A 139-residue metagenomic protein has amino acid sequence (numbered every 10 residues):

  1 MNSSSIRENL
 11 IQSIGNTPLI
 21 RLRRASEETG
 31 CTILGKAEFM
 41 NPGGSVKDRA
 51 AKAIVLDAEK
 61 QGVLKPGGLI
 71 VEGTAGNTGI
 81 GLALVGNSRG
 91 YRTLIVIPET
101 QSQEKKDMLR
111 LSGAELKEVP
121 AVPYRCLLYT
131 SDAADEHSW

Functional and structural regions predicted by a protein language model:
M1-S131: PLP-dependent amino-acid enzyme catalytic core
Y129-W139: Single conserved hydrophobic/aromatic residue that forms the stacking wall/gate of nucleotide- or nucleobase-binding
